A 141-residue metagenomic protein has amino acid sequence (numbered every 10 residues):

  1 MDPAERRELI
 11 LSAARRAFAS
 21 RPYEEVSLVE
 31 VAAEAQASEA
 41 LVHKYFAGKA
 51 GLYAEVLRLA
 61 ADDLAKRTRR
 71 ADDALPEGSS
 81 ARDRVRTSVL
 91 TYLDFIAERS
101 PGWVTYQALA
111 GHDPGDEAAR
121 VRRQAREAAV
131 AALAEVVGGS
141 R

Functional and structural regions predicted by a protein language model:
R6-A14, V31, V56-T68: Generic hydrophobic, amphipathic alpha-helix propensity
L9, A17-G51, E55: Helix-turn-helix
E55, R69-S100: Hydrophobic alpha-helical connector segments
D62-R69, G115-R141: Amphipathic alpha-helical packing segments from all-alpha helical-bundle domains
T87, L93-A131: Short secondary-structure transition hinges
